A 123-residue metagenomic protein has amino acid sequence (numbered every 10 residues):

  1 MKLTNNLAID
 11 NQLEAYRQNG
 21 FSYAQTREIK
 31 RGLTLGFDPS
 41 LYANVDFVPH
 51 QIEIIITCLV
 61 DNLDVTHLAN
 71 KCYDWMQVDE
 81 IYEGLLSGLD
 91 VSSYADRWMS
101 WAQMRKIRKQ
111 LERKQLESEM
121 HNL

Functional and structural regions predicted by a protein language model:
M1-L123: General marker for long, soluble alpha-helical cores
